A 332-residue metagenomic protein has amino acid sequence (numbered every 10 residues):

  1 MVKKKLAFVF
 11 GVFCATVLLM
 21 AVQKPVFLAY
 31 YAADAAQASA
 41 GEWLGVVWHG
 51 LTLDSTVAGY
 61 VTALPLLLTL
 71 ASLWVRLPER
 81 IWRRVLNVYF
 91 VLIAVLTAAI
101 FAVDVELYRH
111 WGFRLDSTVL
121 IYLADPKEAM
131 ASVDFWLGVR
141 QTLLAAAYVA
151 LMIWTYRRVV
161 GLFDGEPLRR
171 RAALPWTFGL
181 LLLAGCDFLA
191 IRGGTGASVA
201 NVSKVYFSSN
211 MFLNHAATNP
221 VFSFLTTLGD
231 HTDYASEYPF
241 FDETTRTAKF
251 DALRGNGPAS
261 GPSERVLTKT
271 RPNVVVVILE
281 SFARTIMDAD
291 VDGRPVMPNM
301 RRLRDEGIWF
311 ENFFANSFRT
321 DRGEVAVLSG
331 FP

Functional and structural regions predicted by a protein language model:
V2-D233: Transmembrane and membrane-interface helices of multi-pass, inner-membrane envelope-modifying transferases
G194-P332: Soluble catalytic regions of membrane-associated enzymes that act on cell-envelope and secretory-pathway components
